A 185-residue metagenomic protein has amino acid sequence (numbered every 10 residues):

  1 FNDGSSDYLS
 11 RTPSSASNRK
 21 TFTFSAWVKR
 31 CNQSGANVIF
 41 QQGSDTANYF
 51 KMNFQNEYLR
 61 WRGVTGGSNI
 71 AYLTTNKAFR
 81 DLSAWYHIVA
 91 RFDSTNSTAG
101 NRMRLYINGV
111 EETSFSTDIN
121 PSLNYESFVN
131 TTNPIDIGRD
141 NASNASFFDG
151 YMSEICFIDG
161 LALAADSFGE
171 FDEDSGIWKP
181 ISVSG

Functional and structural regions predicted by a protein language model:
F1-Y8, R62-I70, S116-D118, N141: Extracellular beta-rich ligand/substrate-recognition surface
N2-S5, S97-A99, R104, T113-I119 (+2 more regions): Extended recognition patches within non-cytosolic domains
S5-R62, N96-A99, L161-D166: Extracellular glycan-recognition modules
T12-S14, T74-F79, N124-Y125: Beta-strand-rich interaction surfaces with strong enrichment in secreted/lumenal proteins
F24-A26, S83-S94, L105: Short tryptophan-centered beta-strand motifs in secreted/extracellular beta-sheet-rich domains of glycan-recognition
R62-H87: Short, aromatic/His-centered strand-loop micro-motif at the edge of beta-sheets
F128-M152: Extracellular glycan-interaction patches encoded by glycine-rich segments
